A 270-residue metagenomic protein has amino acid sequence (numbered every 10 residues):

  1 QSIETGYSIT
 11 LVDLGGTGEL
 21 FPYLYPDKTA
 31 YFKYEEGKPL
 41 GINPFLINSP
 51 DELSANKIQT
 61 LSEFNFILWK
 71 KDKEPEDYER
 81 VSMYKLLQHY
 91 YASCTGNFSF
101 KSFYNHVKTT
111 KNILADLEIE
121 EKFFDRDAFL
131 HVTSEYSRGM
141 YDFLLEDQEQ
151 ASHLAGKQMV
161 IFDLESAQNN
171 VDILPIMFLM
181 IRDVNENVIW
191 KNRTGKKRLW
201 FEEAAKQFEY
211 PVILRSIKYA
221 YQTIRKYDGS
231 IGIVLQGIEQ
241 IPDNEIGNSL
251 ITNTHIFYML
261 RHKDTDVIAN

Functional and structural regions predicted by a protein language model:
Q1: Glycine-rich phosphate-binding P-loop
E4, L14-K28, F32-G229, I233 (+1 more regions): P-loop NTPase motor domains
G6, T254-H255: Short, well-ordered alpha-helix to beta-strand connector turns
G6, V267-N270: Short, intrinsically disordered, charge-balanced linker/junction segments flanking boundaries in proteins
S8-V12: Conserved RecA-like ASCE P-loop NTPase motor core of nucleic-acid helicases/translocases
G15, V234-I238, L260-K263: A short beta-strand-to-loop transition that corresponds to the Sensor-1 phosphate-sensing loop of AAA+ P-loop ATPases
F32-G37, I256-T265: Conserved AAA+ ATPase "SRH/arginine-finger" region at the nucleotide-binding site
